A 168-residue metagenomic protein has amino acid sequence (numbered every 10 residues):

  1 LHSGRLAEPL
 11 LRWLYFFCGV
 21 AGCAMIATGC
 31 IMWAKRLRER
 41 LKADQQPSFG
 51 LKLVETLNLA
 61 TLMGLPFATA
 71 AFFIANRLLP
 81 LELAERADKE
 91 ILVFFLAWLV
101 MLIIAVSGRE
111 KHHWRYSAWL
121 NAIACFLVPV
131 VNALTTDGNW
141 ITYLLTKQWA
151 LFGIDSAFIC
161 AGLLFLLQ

Functional and structural regions predicted by a protein language model:
L1-Q168: Conserved histidines in hydrophobic membrane contexts and catalytic metal-binding motifs
